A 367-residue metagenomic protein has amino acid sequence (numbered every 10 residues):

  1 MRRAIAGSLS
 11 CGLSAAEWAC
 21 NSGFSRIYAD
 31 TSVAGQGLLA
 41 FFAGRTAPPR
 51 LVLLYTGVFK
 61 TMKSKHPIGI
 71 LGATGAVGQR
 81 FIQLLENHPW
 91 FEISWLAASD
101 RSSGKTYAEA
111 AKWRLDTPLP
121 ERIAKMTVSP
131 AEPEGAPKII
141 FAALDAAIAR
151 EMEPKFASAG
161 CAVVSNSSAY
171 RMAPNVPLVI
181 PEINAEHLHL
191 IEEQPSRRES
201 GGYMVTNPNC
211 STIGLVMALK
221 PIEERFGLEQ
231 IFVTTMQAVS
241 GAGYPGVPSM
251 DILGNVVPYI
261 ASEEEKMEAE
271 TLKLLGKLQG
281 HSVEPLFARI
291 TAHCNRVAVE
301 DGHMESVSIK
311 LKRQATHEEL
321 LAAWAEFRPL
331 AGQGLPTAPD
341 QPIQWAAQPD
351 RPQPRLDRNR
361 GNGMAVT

Functional and structural regions predicted by a protein language model:
A6, R26: Short polybasic linear motifs
S10-S14, F24, G35-L38: Short linear segments in intrinsically disordered or otherwise low-structure-confidence regions
Y55-Y259, R289, G332-T367: N-terminal Rossmann-like NAD(P) cofactor-binding subdomain of oxidoreductases, focused on the glycine-rich
P133, N255-V366: Contiguous C-terminal substrate-recognition/catalytic subdomains in enzyme active sites
